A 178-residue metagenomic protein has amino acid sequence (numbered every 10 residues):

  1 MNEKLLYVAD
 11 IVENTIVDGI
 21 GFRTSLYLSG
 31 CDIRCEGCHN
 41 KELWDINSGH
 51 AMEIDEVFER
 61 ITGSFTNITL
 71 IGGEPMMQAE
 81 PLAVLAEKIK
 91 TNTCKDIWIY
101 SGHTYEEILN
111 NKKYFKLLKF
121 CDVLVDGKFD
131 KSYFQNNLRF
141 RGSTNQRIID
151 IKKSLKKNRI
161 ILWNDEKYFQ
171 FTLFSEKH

Functional and structural regions predicted by a protein language model:
M1-Y27, E36, N40-I46, I160 (+2 more regions): N-terminal [4Fe-4S]-dependent radical SAM core
K4-A9, F22, N40-K116: Conserved Radical SAM active-site core
I33: Glycine-centered loop/turn positions within well-structured domains that cap or flank conserved ligand/cofactor-binding
Q78-T93, F134-H178: P-loop/Walker A phosphate-binding loop and immediately adjacent motor/lid segment at beta-alpha junctions
S101-G102, G127-F129: Short secondary-structure boundary segments
Y114-L118, G142-T144: Short, hinge-like loop/turn segments at secondary-structure boundaries
D122: Receiver (REC) domain switch/active-site residues of two-component response regulators
